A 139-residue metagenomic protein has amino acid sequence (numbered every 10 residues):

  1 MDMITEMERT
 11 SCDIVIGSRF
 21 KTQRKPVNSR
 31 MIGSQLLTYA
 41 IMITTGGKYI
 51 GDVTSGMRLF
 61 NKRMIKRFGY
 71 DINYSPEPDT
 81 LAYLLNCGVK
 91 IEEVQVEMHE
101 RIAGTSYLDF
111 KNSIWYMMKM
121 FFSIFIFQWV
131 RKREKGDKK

Functional and structural regions predicted by a protein language model:
M1-Y74, R101-K111, W115-M118, F122 (+2 more regions): Acceptor/aglycone-binding surface of glycosyltransferases and processive sugar-polymer synthases
K48-Y49, D71-I72, A82-H99: Catalytic donor-sugar/metal-binding loop of nucleotide-sugar-dependent glycosyltransferases
D79: Cell-envelope/extracellular polymer assembly enzymes that use nucleotide-activated donors
S123-F127: Negatively charged linear elements and acidic catalytic determinants
